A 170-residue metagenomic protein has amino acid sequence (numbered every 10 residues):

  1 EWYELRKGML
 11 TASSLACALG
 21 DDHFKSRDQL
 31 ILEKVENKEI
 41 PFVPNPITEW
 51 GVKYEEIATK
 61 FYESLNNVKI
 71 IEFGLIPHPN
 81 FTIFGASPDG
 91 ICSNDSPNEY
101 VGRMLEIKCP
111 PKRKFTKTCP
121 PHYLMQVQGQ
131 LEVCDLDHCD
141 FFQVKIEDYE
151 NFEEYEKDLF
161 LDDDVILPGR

Functional and structural regions predicted by a protein language model:
E1-K53, I57, D148-E150, D163-R170: Charged, glycine-rich intrinsically disordered N-terminal tails and low-complexity linkers that flank
T11, T48, T59, T82 (+1 more regions): Residue-identity detector for threonine
E55-T59, L124-V127: Short, well-ordered alpha-helical scaffold segments within catalytic/effector domains
Y62: Active-site region of the double-stranded beta-helix
L65-P88, C92-R170: Nucleic-acid nuclease catalytic cores
